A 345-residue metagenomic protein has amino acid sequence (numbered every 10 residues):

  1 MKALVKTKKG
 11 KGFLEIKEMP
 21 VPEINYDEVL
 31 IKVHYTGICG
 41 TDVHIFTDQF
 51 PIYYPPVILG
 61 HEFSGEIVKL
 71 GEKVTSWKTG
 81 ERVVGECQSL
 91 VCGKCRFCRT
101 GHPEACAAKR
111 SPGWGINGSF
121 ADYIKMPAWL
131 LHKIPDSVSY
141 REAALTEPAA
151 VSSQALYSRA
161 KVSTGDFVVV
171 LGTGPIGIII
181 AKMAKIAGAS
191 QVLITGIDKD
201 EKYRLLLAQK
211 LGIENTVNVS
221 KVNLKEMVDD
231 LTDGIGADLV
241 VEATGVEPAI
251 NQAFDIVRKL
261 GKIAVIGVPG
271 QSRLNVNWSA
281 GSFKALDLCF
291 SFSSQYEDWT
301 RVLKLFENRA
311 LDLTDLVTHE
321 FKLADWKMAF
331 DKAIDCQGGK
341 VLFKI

Functional and structural regions predicted by a protein language model:
A3, I179, V222-N223, L239 (+3 more regions): C-terminal hydrophobic helical "lid"/dimerization subdomain of Rossmann-like NAD(P)H-dependent oxidoreductases
P22-T36, F50-R96, P135-S137: Glycine-rich beta-strand-centered segment in the early N-terminal region that forms part of a ligand/cofactor-binding
V91-L171, D200: NAD(P)H dinucleotide-binding glycine-rich loop of Rossmann-like/cofactor-binding domains, especially the beta1-alpha1
V138-K221, E226: Mid-domain Rossmann-like dinucleotide-binding core that forms the NAD(H)/NADP(H) cofactor-binding site
Y203-Q209, E214, E247-N308, I345: Glycine-rich phosphate-binding loop and adjacent beta-alpha segment of Rossmann(oid) nucleotide-cofactor-binding
L231-L239: A glycine-rich helix->loop->beta "capping" turn within Rossmann-like NAD(P)(H)-dependent oxidoreductase domains
